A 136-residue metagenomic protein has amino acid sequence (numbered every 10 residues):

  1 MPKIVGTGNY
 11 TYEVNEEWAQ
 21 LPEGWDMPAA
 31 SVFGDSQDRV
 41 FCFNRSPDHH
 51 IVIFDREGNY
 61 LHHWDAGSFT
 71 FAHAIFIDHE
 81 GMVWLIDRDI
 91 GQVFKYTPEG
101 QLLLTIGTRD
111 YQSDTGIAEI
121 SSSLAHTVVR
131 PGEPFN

Functional and structural regions predicted by a protein language model:
M1-N136: Eukaryotic scaffold repeat domains enriched in small/polar residues
